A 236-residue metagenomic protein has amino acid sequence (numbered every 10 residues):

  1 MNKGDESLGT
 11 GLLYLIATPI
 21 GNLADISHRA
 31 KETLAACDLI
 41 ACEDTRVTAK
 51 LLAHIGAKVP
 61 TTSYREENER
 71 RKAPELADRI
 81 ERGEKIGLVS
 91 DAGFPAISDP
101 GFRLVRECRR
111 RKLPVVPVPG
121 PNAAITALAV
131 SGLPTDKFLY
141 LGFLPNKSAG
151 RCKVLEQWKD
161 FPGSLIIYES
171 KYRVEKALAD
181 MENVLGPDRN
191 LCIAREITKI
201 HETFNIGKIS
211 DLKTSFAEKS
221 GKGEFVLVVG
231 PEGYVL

Functional and structural regions predicted by a protein language model:
N2-E66: Glycine-rich, flexible N-terminal cofactor/catalytic loop recognition
T10, K85, S164-L236: A contiguous loop/helix-start segment that scaffolds small-molecule binding in enzyme catalytic cores
L34-I40, L113-V116, S164-L165: Short active-site oxyanion
R46-T48, G93-F94, A123, R173 (+1 more regions): Alpha-helix capping/helix-boundary segments
S63-R70, L144-S148: Conserved helicase motor
R65, A73-N122: Glycine/small-residue-rich loop that forms an oxyanion/phosphate-binding "nest" at active or ligand-binding sites
R103-F161: Class I SAM-dependent methyltransferase SAM-binding "motif I" and its flanking Rossmann-like core
